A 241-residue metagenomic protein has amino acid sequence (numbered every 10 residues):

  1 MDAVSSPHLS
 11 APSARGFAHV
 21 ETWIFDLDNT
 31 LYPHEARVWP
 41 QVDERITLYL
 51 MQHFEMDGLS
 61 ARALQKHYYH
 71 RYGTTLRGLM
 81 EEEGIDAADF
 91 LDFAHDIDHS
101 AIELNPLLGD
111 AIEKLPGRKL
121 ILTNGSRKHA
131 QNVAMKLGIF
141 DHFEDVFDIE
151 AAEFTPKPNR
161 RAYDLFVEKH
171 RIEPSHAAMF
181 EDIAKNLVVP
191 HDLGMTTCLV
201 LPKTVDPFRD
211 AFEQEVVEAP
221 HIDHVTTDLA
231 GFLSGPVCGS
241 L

Functional and structural regions predicted by a protein language model:
M1-V20, E113, L120, S126-R127 (+1 more regions): Asp-based, Mg2+/Mn2+-dependent phosphohydrolase catalytic module
A3, R15-F25, T30-G109, K128: N-terminal helical cap/lid subdomain that shapes the substrate entry/recognition surface in HAD-like hydrolases
A11, L50-Q52, L91-A94, R118-I121 (+1 more regions): N-terminal start-of-chain detector that recognizes signal peptides and the immediate post-cleavage beginning
F25, F90, L122, F143-E144: Aromatic-residue hotspot detector
E35, L64-Q65, S100, R118-K119 (+2 more regions): A generic structural signal for short
M80, E113-P116: Alpha-helix boundary recognition
